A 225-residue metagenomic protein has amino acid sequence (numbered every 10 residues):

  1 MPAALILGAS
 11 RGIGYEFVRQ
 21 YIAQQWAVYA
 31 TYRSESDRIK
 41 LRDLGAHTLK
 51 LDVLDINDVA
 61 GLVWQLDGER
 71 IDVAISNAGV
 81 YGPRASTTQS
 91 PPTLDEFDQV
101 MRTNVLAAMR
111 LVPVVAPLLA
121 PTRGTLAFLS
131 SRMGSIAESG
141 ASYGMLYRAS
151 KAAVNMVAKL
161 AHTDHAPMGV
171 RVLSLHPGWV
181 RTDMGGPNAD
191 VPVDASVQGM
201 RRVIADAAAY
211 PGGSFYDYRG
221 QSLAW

Functional and structural regions predicted by a protein language model:
S10-I22: N-terminal Rossmann NAD(P)H-binding glycine-rich loop of SDR-like oxidoreductase domains
Q24-I39: Conserved glycine-rich Rossmann-like NAD(P)H-binding loop of the short-chain dehydrogenase/reductase
D43-N57: Rossmann-fold cofactor-recognition segment
L54-E69: Conserved Rossmann-fold cofactor-binding substructure of NAD(P)-dependent oxidoreductases
V80-Y81, T87-M101, M109-R110, R123-A166: Catalytic loop of short-chain dehydrogenase/reductase
V114-R123: A short helix-coil junction within the Rossmann-fold of NAD(P)-dependent oxidoreductases
P167, S174-P177, G186-W225: C-terminal helical subdomain
